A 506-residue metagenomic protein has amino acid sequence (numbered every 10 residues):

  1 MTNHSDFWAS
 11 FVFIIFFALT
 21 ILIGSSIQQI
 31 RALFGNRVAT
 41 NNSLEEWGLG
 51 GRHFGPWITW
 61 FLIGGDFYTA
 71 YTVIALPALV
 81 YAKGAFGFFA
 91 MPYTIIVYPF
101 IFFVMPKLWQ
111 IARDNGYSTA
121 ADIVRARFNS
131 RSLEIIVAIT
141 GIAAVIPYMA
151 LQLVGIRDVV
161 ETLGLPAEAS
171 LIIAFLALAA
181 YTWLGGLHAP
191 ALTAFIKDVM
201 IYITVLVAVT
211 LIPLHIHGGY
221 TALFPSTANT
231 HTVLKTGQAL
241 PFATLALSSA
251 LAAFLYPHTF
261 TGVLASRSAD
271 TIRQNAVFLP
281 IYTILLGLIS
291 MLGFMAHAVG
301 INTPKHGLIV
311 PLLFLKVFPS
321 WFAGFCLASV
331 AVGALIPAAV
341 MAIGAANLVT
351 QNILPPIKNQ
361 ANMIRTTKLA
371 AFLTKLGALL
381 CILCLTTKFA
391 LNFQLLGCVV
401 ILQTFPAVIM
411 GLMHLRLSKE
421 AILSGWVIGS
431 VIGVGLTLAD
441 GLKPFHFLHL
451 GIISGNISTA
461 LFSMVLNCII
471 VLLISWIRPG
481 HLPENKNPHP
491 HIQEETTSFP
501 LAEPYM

Functional and structural regions predicted by a protein language model:
M1-M506: Membrane-embedded helix-loop-helix hairpins and adjacent transmembrane boundary segments in multi-pass transporters
